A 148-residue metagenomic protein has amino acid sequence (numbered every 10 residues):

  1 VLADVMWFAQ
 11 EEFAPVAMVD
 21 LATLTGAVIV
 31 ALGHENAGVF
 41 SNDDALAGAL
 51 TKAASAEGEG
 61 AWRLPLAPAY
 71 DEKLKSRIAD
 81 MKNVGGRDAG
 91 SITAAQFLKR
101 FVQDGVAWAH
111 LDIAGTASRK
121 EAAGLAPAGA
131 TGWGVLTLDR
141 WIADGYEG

Functional and structural regions predicted by a protein language model:
V1-G148: A generic structural signal for tightly packed, nonpolar segments enriched in small/aliphatic residues
